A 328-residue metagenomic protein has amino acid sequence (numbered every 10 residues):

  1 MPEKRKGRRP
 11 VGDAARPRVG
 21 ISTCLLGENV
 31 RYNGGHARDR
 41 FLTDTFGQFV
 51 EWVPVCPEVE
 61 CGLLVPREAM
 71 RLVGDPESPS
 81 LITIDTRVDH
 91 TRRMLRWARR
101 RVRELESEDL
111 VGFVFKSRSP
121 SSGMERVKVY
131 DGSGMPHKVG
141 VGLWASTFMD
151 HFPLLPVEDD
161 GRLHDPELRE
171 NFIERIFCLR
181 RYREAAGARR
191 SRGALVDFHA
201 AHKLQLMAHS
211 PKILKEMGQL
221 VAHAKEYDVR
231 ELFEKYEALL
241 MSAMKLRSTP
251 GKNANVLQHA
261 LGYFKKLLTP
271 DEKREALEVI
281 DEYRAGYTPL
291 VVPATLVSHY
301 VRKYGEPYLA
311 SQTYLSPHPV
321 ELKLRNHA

Functional and structural regions predicted by a protein language model:
R18-L25: Short, hydrophobic/glycine-enriched beta-strand segments
L26-G34: Short N-terminal binding/cap micro-motifs at the start of the first secondary-structure element
G35-V53: Short catalytic helix/loop segments, enriched in acidic residues and glycine and frequently bearing histidine
C56-S78: Short, surface-exposed acidic-centric catalytic microdomains
R71-H90, K128-K138: A charged helix-plus-loop insertion that forms the helical arch/lid used to bind and gate nucleic-acid substrates
T86-S107: Glycine-rich anion/phosphate-binding loops
R101-A186: Internal, conserved structured core segments that host functional sites
P156-A328: Acidic, Ser/Pro/Thr-rich low-complexity regulatory regions and the short amphipathic helical interaction modules they
